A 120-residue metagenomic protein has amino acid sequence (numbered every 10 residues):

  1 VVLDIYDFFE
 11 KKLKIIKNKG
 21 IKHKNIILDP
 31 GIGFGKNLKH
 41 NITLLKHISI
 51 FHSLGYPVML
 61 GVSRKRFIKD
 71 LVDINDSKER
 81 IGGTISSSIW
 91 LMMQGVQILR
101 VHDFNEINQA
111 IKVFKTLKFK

Functional and structural regions predicted by a protein language model:
V1-I15, K19, G35-K120: Active-site-adjacent loop and "lid" segments of alpha/beta metabolic enzymes
I32: Active-site metal-binding loops of divalent metal-dependent hydrolases
